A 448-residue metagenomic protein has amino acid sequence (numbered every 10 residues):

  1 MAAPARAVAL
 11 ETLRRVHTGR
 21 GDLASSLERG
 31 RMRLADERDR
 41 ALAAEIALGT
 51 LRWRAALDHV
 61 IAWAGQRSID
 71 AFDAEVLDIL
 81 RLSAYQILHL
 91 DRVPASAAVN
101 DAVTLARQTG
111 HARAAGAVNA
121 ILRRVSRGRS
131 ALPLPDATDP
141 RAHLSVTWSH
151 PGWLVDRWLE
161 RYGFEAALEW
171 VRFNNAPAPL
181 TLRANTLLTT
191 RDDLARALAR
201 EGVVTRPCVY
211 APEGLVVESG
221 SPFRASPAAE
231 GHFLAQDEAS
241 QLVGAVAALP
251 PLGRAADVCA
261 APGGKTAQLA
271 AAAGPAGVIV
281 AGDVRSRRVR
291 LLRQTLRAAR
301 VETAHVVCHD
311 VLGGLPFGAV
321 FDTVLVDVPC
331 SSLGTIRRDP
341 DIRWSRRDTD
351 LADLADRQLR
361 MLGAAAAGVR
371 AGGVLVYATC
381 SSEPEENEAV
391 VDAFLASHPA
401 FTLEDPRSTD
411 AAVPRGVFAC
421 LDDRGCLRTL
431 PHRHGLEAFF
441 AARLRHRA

Functional and structural regions predicted by a protein language model:
M1-A448: S-adenosylmethionine
